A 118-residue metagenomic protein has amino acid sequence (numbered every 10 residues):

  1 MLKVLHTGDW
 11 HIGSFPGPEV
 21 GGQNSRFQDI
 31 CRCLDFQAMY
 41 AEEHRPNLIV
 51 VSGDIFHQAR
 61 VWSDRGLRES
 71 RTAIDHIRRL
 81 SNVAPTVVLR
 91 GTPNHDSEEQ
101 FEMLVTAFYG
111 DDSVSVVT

Functional and structural regions predicted by a protein language model:
M1-L5: Extreme N-terminal starter segment of soluble prokaryotic enzymes
H6-G8, S52: A secondary-structure boundary/capping signal
G8-S14: Short polar catalytic/cofactor-binding loops
E19-T118: Core catalytic region of metal-dependent phosphoesterases/phosphodiesterases, especially metallo-beta-lactamase-like
